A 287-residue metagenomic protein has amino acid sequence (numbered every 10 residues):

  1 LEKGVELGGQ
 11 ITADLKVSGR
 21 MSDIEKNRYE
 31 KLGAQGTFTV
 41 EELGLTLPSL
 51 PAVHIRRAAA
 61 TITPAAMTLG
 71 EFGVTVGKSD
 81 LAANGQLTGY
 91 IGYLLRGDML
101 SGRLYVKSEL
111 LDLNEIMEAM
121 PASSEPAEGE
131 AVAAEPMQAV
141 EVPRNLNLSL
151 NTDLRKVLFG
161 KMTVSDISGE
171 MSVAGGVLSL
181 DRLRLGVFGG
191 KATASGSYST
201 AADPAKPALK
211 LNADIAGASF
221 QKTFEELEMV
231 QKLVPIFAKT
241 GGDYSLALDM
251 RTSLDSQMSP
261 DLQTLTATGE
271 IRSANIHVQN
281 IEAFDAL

Functional and structural regions predicted by a protein language model:
L1-S18, Y29-L87, I91, R96-S124 (+2 more regions): Small-residue helix/turn framework positions
I24, E118-E141: Intrinsically disordered, low-complexity segments enriched in small/polar residues
